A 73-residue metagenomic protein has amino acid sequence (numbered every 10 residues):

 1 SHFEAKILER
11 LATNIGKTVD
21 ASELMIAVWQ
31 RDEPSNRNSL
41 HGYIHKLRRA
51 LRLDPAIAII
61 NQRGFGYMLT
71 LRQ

Functional and structural regions predicted by a protein language model:
H2-Y43, R49-I57, N61: Positively charged, aromatic-enriched patches within helix-turn-helix-type DNA-binding elements, predominantly
A56-Q73: A short linear beta-strand->loop->alpha-helix hinge motif most characteristic of winged-helix/helix-turn-helix
